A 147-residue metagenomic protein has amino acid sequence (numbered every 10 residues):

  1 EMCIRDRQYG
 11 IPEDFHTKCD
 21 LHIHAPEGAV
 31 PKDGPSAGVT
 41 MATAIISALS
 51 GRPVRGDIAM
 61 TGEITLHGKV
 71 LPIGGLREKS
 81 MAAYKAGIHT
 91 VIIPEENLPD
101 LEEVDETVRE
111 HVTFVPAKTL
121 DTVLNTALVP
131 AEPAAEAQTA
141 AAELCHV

Functional and structural regions predicted by a protein language model:
E1, R5-V147: Peripheral, non-AAA+ core regions of ATP-driven protein-machinery
